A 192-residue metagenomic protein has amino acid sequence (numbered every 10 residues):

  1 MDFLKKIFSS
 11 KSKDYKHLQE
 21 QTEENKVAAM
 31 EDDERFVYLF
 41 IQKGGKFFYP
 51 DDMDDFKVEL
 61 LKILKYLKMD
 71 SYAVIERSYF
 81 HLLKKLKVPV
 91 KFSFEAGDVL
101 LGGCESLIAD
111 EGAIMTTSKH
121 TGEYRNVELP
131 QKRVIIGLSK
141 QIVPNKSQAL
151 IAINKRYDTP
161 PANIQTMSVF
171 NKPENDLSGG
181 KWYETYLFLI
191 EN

Functional and structural regions predicted by a protein language model:
D2-N192: The feature marks the mature, well-folded catalytic cores of soluble enzymes
